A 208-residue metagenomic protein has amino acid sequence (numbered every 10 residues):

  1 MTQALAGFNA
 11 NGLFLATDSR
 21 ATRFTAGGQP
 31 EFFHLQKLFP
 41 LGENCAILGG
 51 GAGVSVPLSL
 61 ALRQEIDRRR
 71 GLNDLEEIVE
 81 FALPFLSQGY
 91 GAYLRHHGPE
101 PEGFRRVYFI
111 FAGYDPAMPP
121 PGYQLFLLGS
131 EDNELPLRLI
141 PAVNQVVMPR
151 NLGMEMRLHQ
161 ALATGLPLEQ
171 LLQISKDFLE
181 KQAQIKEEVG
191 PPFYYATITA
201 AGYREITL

Functional and structural regions predicted by a protein language model:
M1-L208: N-terminal nucleophile
